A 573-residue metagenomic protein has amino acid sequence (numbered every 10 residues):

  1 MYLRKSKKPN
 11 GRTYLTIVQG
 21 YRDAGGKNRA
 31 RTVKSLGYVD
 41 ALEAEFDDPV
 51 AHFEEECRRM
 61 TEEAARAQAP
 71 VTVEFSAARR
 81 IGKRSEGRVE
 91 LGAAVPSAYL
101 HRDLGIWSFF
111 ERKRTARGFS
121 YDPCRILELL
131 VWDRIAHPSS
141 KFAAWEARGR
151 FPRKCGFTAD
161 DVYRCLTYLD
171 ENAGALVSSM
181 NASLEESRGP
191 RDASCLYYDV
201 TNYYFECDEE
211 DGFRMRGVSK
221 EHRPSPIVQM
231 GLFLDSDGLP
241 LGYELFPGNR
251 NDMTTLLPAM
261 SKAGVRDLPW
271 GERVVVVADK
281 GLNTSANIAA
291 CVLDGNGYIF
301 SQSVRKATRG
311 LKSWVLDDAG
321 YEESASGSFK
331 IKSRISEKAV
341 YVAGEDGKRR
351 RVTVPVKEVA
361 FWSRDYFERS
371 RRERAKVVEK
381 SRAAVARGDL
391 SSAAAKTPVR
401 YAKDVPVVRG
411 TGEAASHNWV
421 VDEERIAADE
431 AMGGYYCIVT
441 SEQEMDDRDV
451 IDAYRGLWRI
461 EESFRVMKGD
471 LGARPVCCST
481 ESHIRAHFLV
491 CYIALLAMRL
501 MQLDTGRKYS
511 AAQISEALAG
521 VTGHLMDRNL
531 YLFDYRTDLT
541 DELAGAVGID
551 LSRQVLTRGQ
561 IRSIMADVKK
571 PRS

Functional and structural regions predicted by a protein language model:
M1-R125: Conserved glycine(s) in the ABC-transporter nucleotide-binding domain "signature"
Y2-L15, G25-N28, I106-S573: Anion-binding and metal-coordination hotspots
